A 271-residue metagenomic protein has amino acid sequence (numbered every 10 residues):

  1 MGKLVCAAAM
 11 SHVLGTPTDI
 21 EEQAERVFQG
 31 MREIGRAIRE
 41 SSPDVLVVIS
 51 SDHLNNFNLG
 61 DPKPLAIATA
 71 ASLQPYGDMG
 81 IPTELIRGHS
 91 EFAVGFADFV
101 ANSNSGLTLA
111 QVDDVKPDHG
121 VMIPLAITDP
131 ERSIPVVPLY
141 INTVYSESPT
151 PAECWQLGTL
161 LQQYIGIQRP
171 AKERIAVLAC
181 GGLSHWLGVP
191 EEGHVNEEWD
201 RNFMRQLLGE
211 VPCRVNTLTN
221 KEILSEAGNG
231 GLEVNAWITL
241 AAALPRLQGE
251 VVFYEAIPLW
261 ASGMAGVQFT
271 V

Functional and structural regions predicted by a protein language model:
M1-D44, F57-Q156, I167, P190-V271: Flexible, D/E/H-enriched segments
D44-S50, L139, E173-G181: Beta-strand elements within well-structured catalytic alpha/beta cores of enzymes that handle phosphate/sulfate esters
D52-L54, L183-S184: Catalytic metal-binding/acid-base residues of hydrolase active sites
T159-I175: Non-transmembrane, aqueous-exposed alpha-helical and coiled segments at domain scale
G181-E191: Divalent-metal (often Zn2+) His-rich catalytic cores of metallo-beta-lactamase-fold enzymes
